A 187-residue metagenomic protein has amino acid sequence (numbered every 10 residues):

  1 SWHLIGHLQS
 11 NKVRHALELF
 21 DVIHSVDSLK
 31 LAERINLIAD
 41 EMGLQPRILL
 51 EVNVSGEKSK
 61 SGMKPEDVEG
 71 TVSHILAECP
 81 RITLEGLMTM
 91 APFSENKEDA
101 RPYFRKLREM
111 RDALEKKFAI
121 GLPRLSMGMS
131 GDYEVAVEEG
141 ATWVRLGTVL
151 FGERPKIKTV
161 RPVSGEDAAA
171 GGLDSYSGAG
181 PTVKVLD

Functional and structural regions predicted by a protein language model:
S1-G131, V137-E139, F151: Conserved alpha/beta-domain cores
V137, A141-D187: C-terminal helical cap(s) of enzyme catalytic domains, especially alpha/beta-barrels
